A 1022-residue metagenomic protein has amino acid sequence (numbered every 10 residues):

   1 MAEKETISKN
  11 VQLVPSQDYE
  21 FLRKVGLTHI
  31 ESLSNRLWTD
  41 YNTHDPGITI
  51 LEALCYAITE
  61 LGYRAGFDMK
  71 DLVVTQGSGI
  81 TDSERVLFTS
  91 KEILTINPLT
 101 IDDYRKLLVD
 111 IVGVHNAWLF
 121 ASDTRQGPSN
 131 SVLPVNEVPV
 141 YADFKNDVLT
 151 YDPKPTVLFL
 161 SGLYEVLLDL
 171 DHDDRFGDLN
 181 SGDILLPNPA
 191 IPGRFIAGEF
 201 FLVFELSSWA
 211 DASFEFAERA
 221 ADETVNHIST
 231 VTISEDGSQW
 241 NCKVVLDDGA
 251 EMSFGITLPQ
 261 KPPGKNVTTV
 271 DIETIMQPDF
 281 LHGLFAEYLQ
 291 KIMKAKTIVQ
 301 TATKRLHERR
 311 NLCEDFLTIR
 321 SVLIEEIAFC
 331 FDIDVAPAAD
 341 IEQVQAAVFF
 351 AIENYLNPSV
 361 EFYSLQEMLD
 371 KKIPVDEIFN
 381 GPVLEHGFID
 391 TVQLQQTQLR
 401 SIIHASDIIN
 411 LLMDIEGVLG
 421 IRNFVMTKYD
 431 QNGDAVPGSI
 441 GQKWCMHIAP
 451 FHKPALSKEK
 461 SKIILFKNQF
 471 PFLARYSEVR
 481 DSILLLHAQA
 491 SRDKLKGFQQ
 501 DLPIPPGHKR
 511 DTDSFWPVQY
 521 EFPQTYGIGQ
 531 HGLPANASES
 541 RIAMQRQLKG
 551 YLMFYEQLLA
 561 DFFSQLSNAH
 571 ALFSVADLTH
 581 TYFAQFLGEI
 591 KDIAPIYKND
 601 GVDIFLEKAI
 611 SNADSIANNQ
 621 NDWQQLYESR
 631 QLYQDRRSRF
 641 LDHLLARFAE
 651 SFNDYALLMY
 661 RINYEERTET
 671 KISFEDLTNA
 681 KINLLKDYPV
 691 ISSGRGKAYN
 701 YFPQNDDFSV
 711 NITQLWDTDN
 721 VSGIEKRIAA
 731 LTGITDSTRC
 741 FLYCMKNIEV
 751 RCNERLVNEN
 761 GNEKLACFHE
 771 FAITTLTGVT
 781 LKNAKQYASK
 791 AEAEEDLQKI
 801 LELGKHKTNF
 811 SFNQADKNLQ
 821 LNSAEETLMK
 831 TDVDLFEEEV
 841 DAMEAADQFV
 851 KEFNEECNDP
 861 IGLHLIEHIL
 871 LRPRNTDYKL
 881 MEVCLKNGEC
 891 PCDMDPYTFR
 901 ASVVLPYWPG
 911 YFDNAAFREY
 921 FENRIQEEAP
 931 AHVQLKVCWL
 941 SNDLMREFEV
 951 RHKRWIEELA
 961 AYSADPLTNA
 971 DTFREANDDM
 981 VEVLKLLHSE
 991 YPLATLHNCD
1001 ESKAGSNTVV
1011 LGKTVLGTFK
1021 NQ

Functional and structural regions predicted by a protein language model:
M1, M843-A846, L959-A960, F973-E975 (+2 more regions): Hydrophobic/aromatic interaction determinants used to assemble and anchor large protein complexes
A2-T59, A65, T100, Y104-L107 (+6 more regions): Carbohydrate-recognition loop of C-type lectin domains
V73-I93, P98-S131, I415-V418, F771-I773 (+2 more regions): Secondary-structure-rich domain cores
D82-D110, Y355-M426, G433, Y907 (+2 more regions): Structured, hydrophobic secondary-structure cores that serve as assembly/anchoring elements
G433-K467: Long, compositionally biased intrinsically disordered regions
F741, M745-N758, K790-K807, E839-E856: Polar low-complexity, Ser/Thr/Gly/Ala/Asp/Asn-rich disordered segments used for subunit assembly and tip/surface
L756-L781, N809-K830: Short aromatic-glycine-(Arg/Gly/Cys) micro-motifs in beta-strand/loop hairpins
T777-K790, T827-E844, E852: A short, exposed loop/beta-hairpin motif centered on an aromatic-Gly-Thr core
